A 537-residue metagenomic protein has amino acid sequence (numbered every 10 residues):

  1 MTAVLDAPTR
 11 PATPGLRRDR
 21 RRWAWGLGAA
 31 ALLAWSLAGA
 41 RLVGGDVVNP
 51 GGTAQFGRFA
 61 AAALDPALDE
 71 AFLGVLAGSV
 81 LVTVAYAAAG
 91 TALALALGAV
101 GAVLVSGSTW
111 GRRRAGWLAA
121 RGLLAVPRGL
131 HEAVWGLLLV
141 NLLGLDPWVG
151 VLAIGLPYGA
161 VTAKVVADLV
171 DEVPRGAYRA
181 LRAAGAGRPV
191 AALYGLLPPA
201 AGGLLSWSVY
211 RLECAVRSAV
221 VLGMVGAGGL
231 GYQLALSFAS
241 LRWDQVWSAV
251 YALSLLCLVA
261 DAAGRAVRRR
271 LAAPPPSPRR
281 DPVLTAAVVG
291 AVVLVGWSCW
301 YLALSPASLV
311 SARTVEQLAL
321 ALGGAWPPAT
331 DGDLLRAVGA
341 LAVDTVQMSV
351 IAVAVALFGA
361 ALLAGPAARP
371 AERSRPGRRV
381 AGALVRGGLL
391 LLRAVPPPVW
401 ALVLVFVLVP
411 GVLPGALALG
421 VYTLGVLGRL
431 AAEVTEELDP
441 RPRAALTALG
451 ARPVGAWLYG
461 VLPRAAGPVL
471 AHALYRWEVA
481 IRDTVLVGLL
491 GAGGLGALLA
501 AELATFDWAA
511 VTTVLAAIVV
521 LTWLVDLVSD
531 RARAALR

Functional and structural regions predicted by a protein language model:
M1-A92, V100, S108, A260-A354 (+3 more regions): N-terminal, non-cleaved signal-anchor transmembrane helix
L73, A77, L81, R112-A119 (+15 more regions): Alpha-helical membrane-protein architecture signal
A77-A85, A120-P127, E213, G339-Q347 (+3 more regions): Alpha-helical membrane-interface segments at transmembrane helix boundaries
A87, T91-V103, G107, A133 (+18 more regions): Hydrophobic positions within alpha-helical transmembrane segments of bacterial inner-membrane proteins
V100-G136, L362-A401, L430-E433: Cytoplasmic-entry segments and transmembrane alpha-helices of multi-pass inner-membrane transporters
L124-Y158, M224, R386-G420: Generic hydrophobic transmembrane alpha-helix motif, especially the helices
P147-R211, S218, A262, P410-V461 (+2 more regions): Membrane-cytosol interface at the C-terminal ends of specific transmembrane alpha-helices in multi-pass membrane
L230-V267, G496-R531: Hydrophobic alpha-helical transmembrane segments of polytopic membrane proteins
